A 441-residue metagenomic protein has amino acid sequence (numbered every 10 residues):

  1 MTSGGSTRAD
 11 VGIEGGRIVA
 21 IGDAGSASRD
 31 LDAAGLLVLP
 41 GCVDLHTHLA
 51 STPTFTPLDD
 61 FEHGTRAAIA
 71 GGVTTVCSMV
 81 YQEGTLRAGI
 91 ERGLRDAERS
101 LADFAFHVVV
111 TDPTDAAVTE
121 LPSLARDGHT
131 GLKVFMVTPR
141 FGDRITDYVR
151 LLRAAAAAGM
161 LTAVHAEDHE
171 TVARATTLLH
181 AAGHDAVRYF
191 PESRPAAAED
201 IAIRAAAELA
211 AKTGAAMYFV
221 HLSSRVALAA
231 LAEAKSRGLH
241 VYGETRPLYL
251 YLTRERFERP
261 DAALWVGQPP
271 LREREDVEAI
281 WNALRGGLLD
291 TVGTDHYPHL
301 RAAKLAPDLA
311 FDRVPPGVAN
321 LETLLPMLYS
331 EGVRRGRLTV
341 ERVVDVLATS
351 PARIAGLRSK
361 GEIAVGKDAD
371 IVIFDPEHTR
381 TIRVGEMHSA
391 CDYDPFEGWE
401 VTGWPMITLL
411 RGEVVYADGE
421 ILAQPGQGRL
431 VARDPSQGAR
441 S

Functional and structural regions predicted by a protein language model:
M1-S26: N-terminal metal-binding scaffold of metallo-dependent hydrolase/deaminase domains
V11, G16, G35, H46 (+14 more regions): Divalent metal-coordination and catalytic microenvironments
A33-R99, A116: Metal-associated gating/positioning segment near the N- to mid-region
G72-C77, L101-A105, G131, L209-M217 (+1 more regions): Short, surface-exposed connector motifs at secondary-structure boundaries
R95-V110: A glycine-rich helix N-cap at a beta->alpha junction
A116-M136, R140-V292, L309: Histidine/acidic residue-rich metal-binding segments in metalloenzymes
A186-A216, L264, G286, D290-V292 (+1 more regions): His/Asp/Glu-enriched, well-ordered alpha-helical/loop segment that forms or immediately abuts the divalent-metal
A306, A310, V365-V431: C-terminal cap of metal-dependent C-N hydrolases
